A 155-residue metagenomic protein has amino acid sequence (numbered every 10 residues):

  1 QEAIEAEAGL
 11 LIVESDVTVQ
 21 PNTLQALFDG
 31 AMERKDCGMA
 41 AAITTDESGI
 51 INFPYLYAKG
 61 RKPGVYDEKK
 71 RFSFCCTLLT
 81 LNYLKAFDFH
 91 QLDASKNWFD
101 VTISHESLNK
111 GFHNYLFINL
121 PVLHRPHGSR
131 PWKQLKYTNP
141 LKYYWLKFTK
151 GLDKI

Functional and structural regions predicted by a protein language model:
Q1-I4, H105: Short, conserved alpha-helix that lines the donor NDP-sugar binding/gating region of sugar-transfer enzymes
E7-T18: Short beta-strand-to-loop acidic/aromatic patch adjacent to the donor-nucleotide binding site
V17-D29: Acidic donor-binding/catalytic loop of UDP-sugar-dependent glycosyltransferases, especially processive GT2
A40-F53: Short beta-strand-to-loop element that shapes/binds the nucleotide-sugar donor at the catalytic cleft/hinge
G60-L79: A recurrent flexible, glycine/aromatic-enriched loop bordering the glycosyltransferase active site that acts as
A86-H105, N114-L116, L120-V122: Donor nucleotide-sugar recognition loop
Y115-L135: Active-site donor/metal-binding and catalytic loop motifs of nucleotide-sugar-dependent glycosylation enzymes
W132-I155: Catalytic core of nucleotide-sugar-dependent glycosyltransferases
